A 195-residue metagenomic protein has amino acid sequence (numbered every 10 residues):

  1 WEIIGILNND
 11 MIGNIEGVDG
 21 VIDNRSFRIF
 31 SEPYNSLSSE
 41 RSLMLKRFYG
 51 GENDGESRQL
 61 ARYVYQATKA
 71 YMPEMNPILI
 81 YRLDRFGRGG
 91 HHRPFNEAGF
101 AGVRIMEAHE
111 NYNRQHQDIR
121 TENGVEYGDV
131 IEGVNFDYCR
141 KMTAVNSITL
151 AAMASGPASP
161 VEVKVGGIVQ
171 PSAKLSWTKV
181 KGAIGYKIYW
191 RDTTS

Functional and structural regions predicted by a protein language model:
W1-G90, A98: Metal-dependent peptidase/peptidase-like ectodomains
I15-G20, F27-F30, L79-P157: Active-site-adjacent mobile loop/cap segments within catalytic or ligand-binding domains
G90-R93, V163-K164, K174-S176: Generic recognition of flexible, low-complexity loop/linker segments
G156-G166: Proline-enriched interdomain boundary motifs that mark the N-terminal boundary and often initiate the first structured
P171-A183: Conserved aromatic anchor
A183-T194: Extracellular low-complexity, O-glycosylation-prone stalks/linkers
